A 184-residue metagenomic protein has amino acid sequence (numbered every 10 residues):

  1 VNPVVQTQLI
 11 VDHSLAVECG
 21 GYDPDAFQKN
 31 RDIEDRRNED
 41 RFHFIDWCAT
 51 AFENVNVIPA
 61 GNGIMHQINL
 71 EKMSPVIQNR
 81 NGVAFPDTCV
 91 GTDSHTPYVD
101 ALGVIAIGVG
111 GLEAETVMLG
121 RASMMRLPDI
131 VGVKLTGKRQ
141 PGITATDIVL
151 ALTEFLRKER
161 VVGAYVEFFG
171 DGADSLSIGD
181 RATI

Functional and structural regions predicted by a protein language model:
V1-I184: Fe-S-dependent hydro-lyases/dehydratases of central metabolism
